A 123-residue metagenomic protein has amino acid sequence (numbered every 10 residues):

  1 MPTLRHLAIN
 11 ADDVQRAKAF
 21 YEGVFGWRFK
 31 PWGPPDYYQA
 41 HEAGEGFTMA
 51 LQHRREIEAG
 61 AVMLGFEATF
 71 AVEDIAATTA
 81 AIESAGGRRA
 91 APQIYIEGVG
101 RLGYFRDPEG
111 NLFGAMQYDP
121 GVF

Functional and structural regions predicted by a protein language model:
P2, A8-T48: Core segments of cupin and vicinal oxygen chelate
T3-D12, I57-E83, R101-R106: Vicinal oxygen chelate
K30, T79, E83-F123: Vicinal oxygen chelate
D36, I75, E109: A generic "binding-loop/recognition-motif" signal
Q39-A43, L51, F70, F105: Short beta-strand element of the conserved SAM-dependent methyltransferase core
E45-A50, G110-F113: Short, charged/polar, Gly/Pro-enriched secondary-structure boundary elements
A50-Q52, Q93-I94: Conserved mid-core segment of classical short-chain dehydrogenase/reductases
L51-R55, Y118-P120: Acetyl-CoA-dependent GNAT
